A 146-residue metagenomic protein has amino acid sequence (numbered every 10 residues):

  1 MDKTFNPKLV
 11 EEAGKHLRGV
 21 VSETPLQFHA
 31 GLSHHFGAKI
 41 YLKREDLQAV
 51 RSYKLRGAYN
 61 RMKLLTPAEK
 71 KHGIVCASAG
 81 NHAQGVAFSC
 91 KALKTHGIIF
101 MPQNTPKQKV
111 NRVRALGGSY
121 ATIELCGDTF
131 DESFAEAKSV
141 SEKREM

Functional and structural regions predicted by a protein language model:
M1-M146: PLP-dependent amino-acid enzyme catalytic core
